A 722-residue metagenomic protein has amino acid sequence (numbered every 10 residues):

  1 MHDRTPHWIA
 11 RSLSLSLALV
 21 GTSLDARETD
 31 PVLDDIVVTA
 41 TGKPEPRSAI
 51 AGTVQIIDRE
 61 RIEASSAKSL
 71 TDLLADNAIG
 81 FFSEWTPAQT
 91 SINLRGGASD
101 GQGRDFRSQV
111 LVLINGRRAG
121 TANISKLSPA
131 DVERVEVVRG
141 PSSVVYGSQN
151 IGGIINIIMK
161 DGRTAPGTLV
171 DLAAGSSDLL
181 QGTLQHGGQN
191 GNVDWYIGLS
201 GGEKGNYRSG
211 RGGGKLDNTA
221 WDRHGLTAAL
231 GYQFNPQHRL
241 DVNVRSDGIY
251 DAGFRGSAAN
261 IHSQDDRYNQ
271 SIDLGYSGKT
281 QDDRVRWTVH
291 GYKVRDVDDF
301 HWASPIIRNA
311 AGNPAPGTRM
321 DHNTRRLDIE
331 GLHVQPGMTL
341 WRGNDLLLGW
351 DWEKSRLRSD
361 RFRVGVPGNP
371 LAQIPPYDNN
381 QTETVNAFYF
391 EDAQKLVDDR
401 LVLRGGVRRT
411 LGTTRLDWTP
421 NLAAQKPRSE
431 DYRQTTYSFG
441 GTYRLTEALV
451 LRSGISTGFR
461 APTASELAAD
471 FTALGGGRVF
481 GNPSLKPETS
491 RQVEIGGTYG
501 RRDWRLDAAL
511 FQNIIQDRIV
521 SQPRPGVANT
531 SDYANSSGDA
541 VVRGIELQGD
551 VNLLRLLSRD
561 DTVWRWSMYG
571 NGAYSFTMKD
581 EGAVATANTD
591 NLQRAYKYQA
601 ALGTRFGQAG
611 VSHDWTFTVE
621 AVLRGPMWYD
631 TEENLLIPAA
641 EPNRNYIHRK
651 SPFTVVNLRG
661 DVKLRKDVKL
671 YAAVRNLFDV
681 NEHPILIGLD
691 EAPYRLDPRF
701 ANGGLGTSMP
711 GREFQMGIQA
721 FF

Functional and structural regions predicted by a protein language model:
D35, F459, L554, L623-E633 (+1 more regions): C-terminal beta-signal and adjacent terminal beta-strands/loops of Gram-negative outer-membrane beta-barrel proteins
L70-L73, S91-N93, V110-N115, V137 (+2 more regions): N-terminal periplasmic accessory domains that precede and gate Gram-negative outer-membrane beta-barrel machines
T71-R117: Extracytoplasmic beta-strand/coil segments of soluble accessory domains associated with Gram-negative outer-membrane
Q102-G103, V110, N115-P141: Short acidic/polar hinge/loop motifs at secondary-structure boundaries that mediate gating or recognition
S176-E203, G213-Y250, Q264-R286, L340-W341 (+3 more regions): Transmembrane beta-barrel wall of Gram-negative outer-membrane proteins
K204-R208, T219-R223, Q237-W287, V294-L327 (+4 more regions): Flexible loop and strand-edge segments within Gram-negative outer membrane beta-barrel domains
A258-T280, R325-I329, Y377-V385, P427-T436 (+8 more regions): Outer-membrane beta-barrel signature, preferentially recognizing the C-terminal barrel domain of Gram-negative
R342, K395-L403, G412, D503-R505 (+2 more regions): Gram-negative outer-membrane beta-barrel transporters
